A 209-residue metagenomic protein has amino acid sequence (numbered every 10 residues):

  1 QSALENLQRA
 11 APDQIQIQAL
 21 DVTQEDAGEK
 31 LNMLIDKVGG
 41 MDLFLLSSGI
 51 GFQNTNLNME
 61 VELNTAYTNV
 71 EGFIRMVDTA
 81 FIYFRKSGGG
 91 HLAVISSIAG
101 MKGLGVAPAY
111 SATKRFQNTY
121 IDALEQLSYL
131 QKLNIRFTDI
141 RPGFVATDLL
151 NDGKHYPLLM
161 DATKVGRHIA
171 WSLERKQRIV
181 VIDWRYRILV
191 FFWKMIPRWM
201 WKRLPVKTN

Functional and structural regions predicted by a protein language model:
Q8-D26: Rossmann-fold cofactor-recognition segment
S47-Q53: Conserved NAD(P)H cofactor-binding loop of Rossmann-fold oxidoreductase domains
N54-Y67: Short alpha-helical oligomerization interface
V77, T113: Active-site helix of classical SDR
S97: Residue(s) in the substrate-gating loop at a strand-loop-helix junction that position the organic substrate next
L104-P108: Active-site loop immediately N-terminal to the catalytic Tyr-X3-Lys motif of short-chain dehydrogenase/reductase
D139, K154-V190: C-terminal helical subdomain
